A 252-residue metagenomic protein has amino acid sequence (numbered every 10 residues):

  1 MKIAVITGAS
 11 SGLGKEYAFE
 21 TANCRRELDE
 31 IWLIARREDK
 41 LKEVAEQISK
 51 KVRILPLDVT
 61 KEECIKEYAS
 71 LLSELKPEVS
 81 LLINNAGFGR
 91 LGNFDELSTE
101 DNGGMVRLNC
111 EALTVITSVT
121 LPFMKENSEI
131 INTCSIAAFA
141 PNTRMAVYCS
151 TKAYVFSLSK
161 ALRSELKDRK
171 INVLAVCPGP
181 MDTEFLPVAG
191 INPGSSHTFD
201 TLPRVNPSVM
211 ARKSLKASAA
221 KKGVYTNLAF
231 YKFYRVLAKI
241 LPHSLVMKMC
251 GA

Functional and structural regions predicted by a protein language model:
S10-S11: Conserved glycine-rich cofactor-binding loop
R26-E43: Conserved glycine-rich Rossmann-like NAD(P)H-binding loop of the short-chain dehydrogenase/reductase
N85-R90: Conserved NAD(P)H cofactor-binding loop of Rossmann-fold oxidoreductase domains
N93-D95, D101-G103: Substrate-binding pocket helix/loop in short-chain dehydrogenase/reductase
T117, T151: Active-site helix of classical SDR
S135: Residue(s) in the substrate-gating loop at a strand-loop-helix junction that position the organic substrate next
D168-A229: SDR active-site lid
